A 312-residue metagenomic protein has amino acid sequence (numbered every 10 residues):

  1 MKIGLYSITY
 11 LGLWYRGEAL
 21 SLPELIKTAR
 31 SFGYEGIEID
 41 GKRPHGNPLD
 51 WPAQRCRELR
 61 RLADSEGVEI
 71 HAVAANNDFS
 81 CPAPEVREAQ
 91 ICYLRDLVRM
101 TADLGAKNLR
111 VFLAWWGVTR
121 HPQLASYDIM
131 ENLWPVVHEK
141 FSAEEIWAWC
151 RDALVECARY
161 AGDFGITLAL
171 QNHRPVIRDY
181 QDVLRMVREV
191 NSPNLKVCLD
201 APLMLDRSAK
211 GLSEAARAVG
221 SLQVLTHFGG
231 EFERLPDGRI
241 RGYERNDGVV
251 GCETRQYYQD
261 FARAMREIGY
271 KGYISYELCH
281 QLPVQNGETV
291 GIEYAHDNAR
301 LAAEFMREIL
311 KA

Functional and structural regions predicted by a protein language model:
M1-G33, R57, D64, G105-K107 (+2 more regions): Histidine-acidic metal/acid-base catalytic patches
R16, D50, E88, W147-A148 (+3 more regions): Residue-level marker of alpha-helix boundaries and capping positions
P23-K27, C56, R61-E69, S80-K196: Active-site acidic/histidine proton-transfer and metal-coordination neighborhood in alpha/beta enzyme cores
E35-P44: A short beta-strand-loop structural module common to alpha/beta enzyme folds
E38, A72-A74, R110, A169 (+2 more regions): Conserved beta-strand positions in the central sheet of alpha/beta enzyme cores
G41, L170-H173, A201, L278: Short glycine-centered, acidic/aromatic-flanked micro-motifs in structured strand/loop junctions that mark active-site
P44, L49, E244-N246: Vicinal oxygen chelate
H45-N47, N77-C81, W116-V118, R174-I177 (+3 more regions): Short, small-residue-enriched loops and turns at beta-alpha junctions that line or gate enzyme active sites
